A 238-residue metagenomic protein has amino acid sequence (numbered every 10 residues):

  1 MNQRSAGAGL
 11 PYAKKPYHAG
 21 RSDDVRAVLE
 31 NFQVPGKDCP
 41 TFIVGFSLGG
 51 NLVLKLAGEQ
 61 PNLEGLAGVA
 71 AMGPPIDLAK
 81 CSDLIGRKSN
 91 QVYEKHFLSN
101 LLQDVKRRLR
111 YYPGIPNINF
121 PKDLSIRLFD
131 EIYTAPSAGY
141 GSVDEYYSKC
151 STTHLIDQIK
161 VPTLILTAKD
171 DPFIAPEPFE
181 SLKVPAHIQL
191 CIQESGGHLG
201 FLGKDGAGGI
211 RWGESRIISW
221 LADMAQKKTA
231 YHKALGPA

Functional and structural regions predicted by a protein language model:
N2-A6, P75, G196: Short beta-to-alpha linker loops that shape the active-site pocket of alpha/beta-hydrolase fold enzymes
R4-F42: Catalytic nucleophile-loop/oxyanion-hole region of alpha/beta-hydrolase and closely related hydrolase-like folds
R26, L54-G58, I218: Short, hydrophobic alpha-helix immediately C-terminal to the catalytic nucleophile
G36-S137: Alpha/beta-hydrolase-fold enzymes
I132-L155: Active-site nucleophile elbow and catalytic-triad environment of alpha/beta-hydrolase enzymes
I159, I165-T167, D171: Short beta-strand/loop motif that positions the catalytic acidic residue of the alpha/beta-hydrolase fold
K169-Q189, Q193: Conserved loop-alpha-helix segment in the C-terminal half of the alpha/beta-hydrolase fold that carries the catalytic
E194-A238: Catalytic active-site module of serine/aspartate enzymes centered on a nucleophile-bearing elbow/loop
